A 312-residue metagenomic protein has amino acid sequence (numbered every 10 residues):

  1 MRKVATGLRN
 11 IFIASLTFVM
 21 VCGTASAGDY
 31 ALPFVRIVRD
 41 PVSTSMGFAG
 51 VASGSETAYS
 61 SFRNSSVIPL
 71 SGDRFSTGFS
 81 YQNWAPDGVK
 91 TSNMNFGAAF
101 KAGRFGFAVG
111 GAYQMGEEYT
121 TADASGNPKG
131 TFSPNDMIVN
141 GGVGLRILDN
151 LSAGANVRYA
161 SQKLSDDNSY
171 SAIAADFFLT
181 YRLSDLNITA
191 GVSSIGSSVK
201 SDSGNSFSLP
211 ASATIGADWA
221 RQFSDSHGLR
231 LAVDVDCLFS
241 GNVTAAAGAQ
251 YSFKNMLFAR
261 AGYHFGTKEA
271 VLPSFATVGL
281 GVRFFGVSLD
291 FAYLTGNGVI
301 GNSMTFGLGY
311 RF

Functional and structural regions predicted by a protein language model:
M1-P41: Cleavable N-terminal export/targeting peptides
G28-F312: Subset of outer-membrane beta-barrel
